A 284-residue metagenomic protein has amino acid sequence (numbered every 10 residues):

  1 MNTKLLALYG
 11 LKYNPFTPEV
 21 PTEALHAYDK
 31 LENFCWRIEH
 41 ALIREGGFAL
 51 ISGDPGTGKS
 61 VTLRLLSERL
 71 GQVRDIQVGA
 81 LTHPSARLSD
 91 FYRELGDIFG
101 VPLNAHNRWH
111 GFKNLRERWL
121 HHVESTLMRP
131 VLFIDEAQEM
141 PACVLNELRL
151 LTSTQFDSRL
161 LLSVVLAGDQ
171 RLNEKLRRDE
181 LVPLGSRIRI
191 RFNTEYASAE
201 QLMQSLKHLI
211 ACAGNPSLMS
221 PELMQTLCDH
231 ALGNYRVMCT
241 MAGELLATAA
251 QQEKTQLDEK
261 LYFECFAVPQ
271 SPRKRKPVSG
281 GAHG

Functional and structural regions predicted by a protein language model:
M1-E45, A267, S271-G284: A short, basic N-terminal segment
T3-L5, L161, P183, A211-G284: C-terminal alpha-helical "lid" subdomain
L6, R87-F91, P102-E147, F156-L160 (+5 more regions): Mid-core helix/loop region of P-loop NTP-binding domains shared across ATPases and GTPases
L11-P18, A86-A105: Conserved NTP-binding/hydrolysis module of P-loop NTPases
R44-L65: Walker A/P-loop nucleotide-binding motif
S67-L70, L172-R187, Y196: Short regulatory helix/loop adjacent to the ATP-binding pocket of P-loop NTPases
R69-D97: AAA+/P-loop NTPase substrate/partner-engagement loops
L81-P84, L176, R189-Q201: Conserved AAA+ ATPase "SRH/arginine-finger" region at the nucleotide-binding site
